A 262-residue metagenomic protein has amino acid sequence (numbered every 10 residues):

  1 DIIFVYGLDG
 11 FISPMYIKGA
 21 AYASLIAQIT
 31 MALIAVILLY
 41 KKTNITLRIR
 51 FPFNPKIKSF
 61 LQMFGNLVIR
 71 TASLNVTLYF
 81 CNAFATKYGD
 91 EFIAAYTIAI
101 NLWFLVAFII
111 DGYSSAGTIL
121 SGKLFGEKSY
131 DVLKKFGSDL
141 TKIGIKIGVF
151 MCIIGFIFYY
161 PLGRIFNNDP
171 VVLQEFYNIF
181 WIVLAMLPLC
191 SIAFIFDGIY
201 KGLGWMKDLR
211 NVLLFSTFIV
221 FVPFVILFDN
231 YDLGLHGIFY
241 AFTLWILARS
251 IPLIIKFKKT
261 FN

Functional and structural regions predicted by a protein language model:
D1-A32, Q174, T217-S250, K259: Membrane-interface helix-loop junctions in multi-pass transport and translocation proteins
I2-Y6, A32-Y40, Y79, A83 (+4 more regions): Membrane-embedded alpha-helical segments of multi-pass transporters/permeases
I3-M15, N75-L105, K123-L124, P161-P170: Helix-terminus/linker motif at the lipid-water interface of multi-pass membrane proteins
I17, A21-S24, A35-L74, T260-N262: Interhelical loop/hinge segments that connect adjacent transmembrane helices in multipass membrane
A21-Q28, F64, T97-I100, G144 (+4 more regions): Residue-level recognition of transmembrane alpha-helices in multi-pass small-molecule transporters/permeases
A95-Y159, S191-G204, D208: Small-residue-rich hydrophobic transmembrane alpha-helices
L102-V106, P170-F196, N211, V222: Alpha-helical transmembrane segments of multi-pass membrane proteins
F150-Y177: Short membrane-interface helical motifs at transmembrane helix boundaries in multi-pass membrane transporters
